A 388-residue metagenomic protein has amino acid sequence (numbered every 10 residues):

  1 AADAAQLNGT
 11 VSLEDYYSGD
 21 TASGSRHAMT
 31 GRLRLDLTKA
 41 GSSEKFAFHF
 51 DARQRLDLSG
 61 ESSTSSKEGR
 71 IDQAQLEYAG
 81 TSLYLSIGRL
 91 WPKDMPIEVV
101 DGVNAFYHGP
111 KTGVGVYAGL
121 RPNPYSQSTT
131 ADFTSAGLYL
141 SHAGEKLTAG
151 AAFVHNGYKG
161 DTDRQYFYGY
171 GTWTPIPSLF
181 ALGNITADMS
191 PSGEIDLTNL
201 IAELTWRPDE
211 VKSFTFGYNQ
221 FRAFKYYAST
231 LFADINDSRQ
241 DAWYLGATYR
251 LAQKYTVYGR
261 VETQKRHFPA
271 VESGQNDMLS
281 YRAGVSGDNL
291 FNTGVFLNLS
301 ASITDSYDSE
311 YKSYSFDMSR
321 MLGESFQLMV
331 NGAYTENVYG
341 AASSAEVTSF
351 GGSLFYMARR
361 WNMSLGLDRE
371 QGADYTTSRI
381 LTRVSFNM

Functional and structural regions predicted by a protein language model:
A2-M388: Gram-negative and organellar
